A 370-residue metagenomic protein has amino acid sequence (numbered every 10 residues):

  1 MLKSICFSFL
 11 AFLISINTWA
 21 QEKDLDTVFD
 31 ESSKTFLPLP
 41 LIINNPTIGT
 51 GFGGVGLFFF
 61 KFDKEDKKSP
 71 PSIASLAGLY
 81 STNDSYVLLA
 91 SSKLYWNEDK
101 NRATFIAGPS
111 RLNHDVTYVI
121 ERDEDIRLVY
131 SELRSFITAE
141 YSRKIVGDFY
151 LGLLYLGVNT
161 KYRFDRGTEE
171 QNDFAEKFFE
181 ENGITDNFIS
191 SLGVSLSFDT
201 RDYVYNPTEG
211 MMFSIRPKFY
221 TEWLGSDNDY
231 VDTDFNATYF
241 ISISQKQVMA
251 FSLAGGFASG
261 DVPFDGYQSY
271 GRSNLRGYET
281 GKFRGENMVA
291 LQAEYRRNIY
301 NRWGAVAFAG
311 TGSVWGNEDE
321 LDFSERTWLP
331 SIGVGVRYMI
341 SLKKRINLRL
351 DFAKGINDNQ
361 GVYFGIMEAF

Functional and structural regions predicted by a protein language model:
C6-S15: Bacterial N-terminal signal peptides
I16-A20: Sec/Tat signal peptide C-region and signal peptidase I cleavage site
Q21-T35, F62-P71, N97-R102, V146-Y150 (+6 more regions): Short loop/turn motifs that connect adjacent beta-strands in outer-membrane beta-barrel proteins
V28-F36, N44-F188, S269, M288 (+3 more regions): Gram-negative/organellar outer-membrane beta-barrel architecture
P38-P40, G56, A74-G78, A103-A107 (+9 more regions): Membrane-embedded beta-strand positions of outer-membrane beta-barrel proteins
E65, L112-Y118, T160-R166, Y203-P207 (+6 more regions): Outer-membrane beta-barrel proteins
L192-S197, R201-N301, A305-T311: C-terminal outer-membrane beta-barrel translocator/porin domains of Gram-negative envelope proteins and their
G193-V194, G333-K343, N359-F370: Outer-membrane beta-barrel "beta-signal"
